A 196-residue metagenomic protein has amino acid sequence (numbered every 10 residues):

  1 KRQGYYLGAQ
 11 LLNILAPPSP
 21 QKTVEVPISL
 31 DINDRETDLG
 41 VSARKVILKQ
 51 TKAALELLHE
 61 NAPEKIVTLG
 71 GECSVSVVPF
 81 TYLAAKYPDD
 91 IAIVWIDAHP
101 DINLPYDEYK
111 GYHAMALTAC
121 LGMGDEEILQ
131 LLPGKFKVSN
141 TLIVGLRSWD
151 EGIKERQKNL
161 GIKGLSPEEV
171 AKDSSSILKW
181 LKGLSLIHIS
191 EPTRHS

Functional and structural regions predicted by a protein language model:
K1-K49: N-terminal glycine-rich anion-binding loop in soluble enzyme alpha/beta folds
A43-V67: N-terminal small/polar loop signature for handling phosphorylated ligands or for N-terminal nucleophile
E60-E64, K86-D89, G183-L186: Glycine-rich phosphate-binding loop signature in dinucleotide/nucleotide-binding domains
K65-Q130: Active-site histidine-anchored catalytic micro-motif
G111-F136, L142-E151, K172-S174: Active-site glycine-rich loop that binds ribose-phosphate moieties when present
L131, R147-P167: Active-site-proximal loop/helix segment associated with metal-binding centers of metalloenzymes
A171-S185: Short amphipathic alpha-helix with an adjacent loop that forms part of the alpha/beta core around
I187-H195: Residue-level detector of conserved catalytic or cofactor/ligand-binding positions in enzyme active sites
